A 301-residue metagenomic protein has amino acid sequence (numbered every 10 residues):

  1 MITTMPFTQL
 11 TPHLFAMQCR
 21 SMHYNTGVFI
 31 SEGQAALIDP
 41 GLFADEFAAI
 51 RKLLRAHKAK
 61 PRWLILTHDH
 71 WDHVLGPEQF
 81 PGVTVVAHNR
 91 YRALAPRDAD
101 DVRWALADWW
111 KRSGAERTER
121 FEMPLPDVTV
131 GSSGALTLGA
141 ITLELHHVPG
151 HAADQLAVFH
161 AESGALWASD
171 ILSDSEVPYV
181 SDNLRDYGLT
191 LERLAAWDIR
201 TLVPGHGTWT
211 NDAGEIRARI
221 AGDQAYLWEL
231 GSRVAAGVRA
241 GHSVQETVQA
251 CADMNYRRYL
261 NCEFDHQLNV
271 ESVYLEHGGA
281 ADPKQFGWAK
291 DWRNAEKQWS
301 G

Functional and structural regions predicted by a protein language model:
T4-K52, A56, A157-D170: Conserved beta-strand hairpin/beta-sheet module of binuclear metal-dependent hydrolase folds, prominently
I38-G41, R62-H70, V86-N89, H147-P149 (+2 more regions): Active-site neighborhood of phospho(di)ester-bond hydrolases with catalytic His/Asp-centered motifs
F43-D45, D69-L75, R92-A95, A152-Q155 (+2 more regions): Active-site environment of divalent metal-dependent phosphoester hydrolases
F47-A48, K52-A135: Active-site HxH/HxHxD metal-binding segment of metal-dependent hydrolases
T129-H160: Core dinuclear metal-dependent hydrolase active-site scaffold
A157-I171, D186, T190-I199, Q298-G301: Metal-dependent phosphodiesterase/nuclease catalytic metal-binding core
G188-H242, E246, A250: Divalent-metal (often Zn2+) His-rich catalytic cores of metallo-beta-lactamase-fold enzymes
A236-G301: C-terminal regulatory/interaction regions
